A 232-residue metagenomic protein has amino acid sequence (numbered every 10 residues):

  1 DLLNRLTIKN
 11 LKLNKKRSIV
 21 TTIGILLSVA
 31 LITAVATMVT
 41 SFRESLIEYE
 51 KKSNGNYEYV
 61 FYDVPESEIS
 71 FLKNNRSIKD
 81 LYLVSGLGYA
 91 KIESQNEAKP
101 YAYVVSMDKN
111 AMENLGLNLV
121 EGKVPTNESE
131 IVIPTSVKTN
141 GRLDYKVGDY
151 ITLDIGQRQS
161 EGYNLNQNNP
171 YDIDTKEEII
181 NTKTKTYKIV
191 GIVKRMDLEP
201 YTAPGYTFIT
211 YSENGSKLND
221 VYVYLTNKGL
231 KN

Functional and structural regions predicted by a protein language model:
D1-T33: N-terminal Sec/SRP start-transfer signal
T33, T37-S41: Transmembrane alpha-helix boundary/anchor motif
T40-N232: Basic-flanked hydrophobic alpha-helices used for secretion and membrane insertion
